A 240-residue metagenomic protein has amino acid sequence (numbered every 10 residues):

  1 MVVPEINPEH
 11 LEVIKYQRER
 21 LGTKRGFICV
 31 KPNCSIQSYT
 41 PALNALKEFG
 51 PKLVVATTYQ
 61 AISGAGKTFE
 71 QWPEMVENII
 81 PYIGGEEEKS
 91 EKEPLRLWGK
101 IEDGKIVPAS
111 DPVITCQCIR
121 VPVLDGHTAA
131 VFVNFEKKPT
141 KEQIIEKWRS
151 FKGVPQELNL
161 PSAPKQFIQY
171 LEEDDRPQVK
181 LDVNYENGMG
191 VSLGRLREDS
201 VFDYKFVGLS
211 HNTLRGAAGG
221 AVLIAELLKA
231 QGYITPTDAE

Functional and structural regions predicted by a protein language model:
M1-M75, I79, V113, V191-S192 (+3 more regions): N-terminal Rossmann-like NAD(P) cofactor-binding subdomain of oxidoreductases, focused on the glycine-rich
N33, F135, G208: Conserved residues at beta->alpha junctions
I36-Q37, E88, K138, R215-A218: Loop/helix-junction capping segments adjacent to catalytic residues or to phosphate/diphosphate-binding pockets
L53-T58, I62-K205: C-terminal substrate-binding/catalytic lobe of Rossmann-fold NAD(P)-dependent oxidoreductases
I119-P122, S210-R215: Glycine-rich phosphate/pyrophosphate-binding beta-alpha loops
D203-F206, S210, A217: An exposure/low-complexity boundary signal
